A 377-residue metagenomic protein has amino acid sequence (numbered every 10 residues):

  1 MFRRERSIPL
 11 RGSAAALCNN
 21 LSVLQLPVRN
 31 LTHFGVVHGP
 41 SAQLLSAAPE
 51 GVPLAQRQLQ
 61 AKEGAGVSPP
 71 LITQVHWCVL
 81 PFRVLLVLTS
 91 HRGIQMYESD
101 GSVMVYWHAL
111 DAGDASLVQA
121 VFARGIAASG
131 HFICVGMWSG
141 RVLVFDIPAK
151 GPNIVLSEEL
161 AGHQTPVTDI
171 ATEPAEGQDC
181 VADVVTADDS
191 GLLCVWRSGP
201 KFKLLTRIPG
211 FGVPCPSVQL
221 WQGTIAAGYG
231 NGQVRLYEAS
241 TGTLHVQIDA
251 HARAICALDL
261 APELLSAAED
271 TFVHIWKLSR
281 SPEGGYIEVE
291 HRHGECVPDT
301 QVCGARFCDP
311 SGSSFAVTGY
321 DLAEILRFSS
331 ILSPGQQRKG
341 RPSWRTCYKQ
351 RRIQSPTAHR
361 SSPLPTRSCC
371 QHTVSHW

Functional and structural regions predicted by a protein language model:
M1-F2, R29-E63, D100-G101: Beta-propeller domains
F2-N20, R29-L31, F272, L278-A358 (+2 more regions): Terminal intrinsically disordered, low-complexity extensions flanking WD-repeat/beta-propeller proteins
P9-S13, A55-G66, Y106-S116, L156-G162 (+3 more regions): Short C-terminal beta-strands that terminate individual repeats in beta-propeller domains, predominantly WD40 blades
A15-L26, A65-C78, G113-A127, Q164-E176 (+3 more regions): Canonical WD40 repeat/beta-propeller blade segments in eukaryotic WD-repeat proteins
N30-T32, F82-V84, G130-H131, V181-A182 (+3 more regions): Short coil/turn segments that connect the beta-strands within blades of beta-propeller domains
V37-H38, L88-H91, G136-S139, A187-S190 (+3 more regions): Conserved strand-to-loop turn within each blade of WD40 beta-propeller repeats
Q43-A47, I94-E98, V142-D146, L193-R197 (+3 more regions): WD40-repeat beta-propellers
A47-V52, S99-V105, D146-P152, R197-P200 (+2 more regions): Short loop/turn segments immediately following beta-strands, especially the blade-tip and inter-blade linker loops
